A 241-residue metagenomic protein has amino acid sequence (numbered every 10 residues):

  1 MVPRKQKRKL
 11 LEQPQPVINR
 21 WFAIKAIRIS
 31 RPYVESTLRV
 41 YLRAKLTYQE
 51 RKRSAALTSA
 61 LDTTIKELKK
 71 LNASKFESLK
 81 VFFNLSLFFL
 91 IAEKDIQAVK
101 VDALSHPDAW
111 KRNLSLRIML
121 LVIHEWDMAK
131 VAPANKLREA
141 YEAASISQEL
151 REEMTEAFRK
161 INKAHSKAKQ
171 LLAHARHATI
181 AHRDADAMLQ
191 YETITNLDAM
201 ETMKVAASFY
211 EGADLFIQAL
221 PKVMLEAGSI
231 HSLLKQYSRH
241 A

Functional and structural regions predicted by a protein language model:
M1-L171, Y191-A241: Amphipathic alpha-helical interface segments
H174-A181: Long, charged low-complexity segments
D184: Carbohydrate-active enzymes and regulators
